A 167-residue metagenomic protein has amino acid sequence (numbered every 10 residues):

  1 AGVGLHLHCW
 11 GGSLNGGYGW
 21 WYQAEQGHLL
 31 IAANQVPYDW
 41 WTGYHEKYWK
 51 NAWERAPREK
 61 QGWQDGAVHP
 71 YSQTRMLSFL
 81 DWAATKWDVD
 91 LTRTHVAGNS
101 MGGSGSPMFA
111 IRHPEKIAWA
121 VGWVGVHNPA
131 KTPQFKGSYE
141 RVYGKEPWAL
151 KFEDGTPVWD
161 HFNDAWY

Functional and structural regions predicted by a protein language model:
A1, N15-Y18, D81, A97: Carbohydrate-recognition beta-sandwich/jelly-roll modules in extracellular/periplasmic carbohydrate-active proteins
G2-G4, Q26-L30, V89-T94, H113-W119: Loop/turn elements at helix/coil->beta-strand transitions in domains of secreted/extracellular proteins
L5-C9, V124: The conserved beta1-alpha1 loop
W10-S78: Active-site machinery of serine-nucleophile hydrolases
R58-S100, K116: Gly/Ser-rich "nucleophile elbow"/oxyanion-hole loop immediately N-terminal to the catalytic nucleophile in hydrolases
G103-P114: Short glycine-enriched nucleophile-adjacent loop and the immediately C-terminal alpha-helix near the catalytic center
E115-Q134: A conserved short beta-strand
N128-Y167: The feature captures the conserved acid-bearing segment of alpha/beta-hydrolase catalytic domains
